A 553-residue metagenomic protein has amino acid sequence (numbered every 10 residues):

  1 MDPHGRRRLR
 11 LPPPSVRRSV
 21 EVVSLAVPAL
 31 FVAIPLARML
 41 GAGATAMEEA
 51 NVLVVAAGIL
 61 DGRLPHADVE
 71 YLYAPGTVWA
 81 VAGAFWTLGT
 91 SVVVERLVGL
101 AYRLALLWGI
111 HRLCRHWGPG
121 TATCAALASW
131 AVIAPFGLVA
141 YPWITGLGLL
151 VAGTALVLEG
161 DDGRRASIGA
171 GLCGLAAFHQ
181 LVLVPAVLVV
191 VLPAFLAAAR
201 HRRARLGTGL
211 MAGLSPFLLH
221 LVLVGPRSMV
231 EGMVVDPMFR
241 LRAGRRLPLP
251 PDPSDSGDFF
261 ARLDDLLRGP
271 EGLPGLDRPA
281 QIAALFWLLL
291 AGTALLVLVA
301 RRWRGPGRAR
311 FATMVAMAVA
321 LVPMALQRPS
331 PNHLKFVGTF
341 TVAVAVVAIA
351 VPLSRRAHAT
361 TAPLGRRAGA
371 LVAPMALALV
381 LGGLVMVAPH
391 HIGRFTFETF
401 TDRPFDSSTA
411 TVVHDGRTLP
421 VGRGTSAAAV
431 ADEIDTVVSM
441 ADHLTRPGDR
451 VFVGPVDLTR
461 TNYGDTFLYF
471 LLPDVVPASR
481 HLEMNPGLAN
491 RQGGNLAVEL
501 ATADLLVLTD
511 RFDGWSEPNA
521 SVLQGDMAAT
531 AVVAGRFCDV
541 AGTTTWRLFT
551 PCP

Functional and structural regions predicted by a protein language model:
M39-A42, V78-W79, V92, R96 (+3 more regions): Aromatic- and kink-enriched transmembrane "portal" helix at the membrane-lumen/periplasm boundary that abuts
L40-V55, H66-G83, T90-V93, P226 (+2 more regions): Extracytoplasmic catalytic/substrate-binding loops of multi-pass membrane glycan-assembly enzymes
Y73, V182-L183, L381-P553: Extracytoplasmic
I110-V132, R308-A312: Transmembrane-helix signature of polytopic, membrane-embedded enzymes that assemble or transfer cell-envelope glycans
R115-H116, L150-I168, T293-G307, I349: Membrane-interface transmembrane helices that cradle and orient dolichyl/undecaprenyl
W130-A134, R165-L181, V187-L192, M211-F217 (+1 more regions): Membrane-interface alpha helices of multi-pass inner-membrane proteins
P185, A320, L326-L377: Hydrophobic/aromatic-rich transmembrane helices and adjacent perimembrane loops
R205-D265, V387-H390: Membrane-lumen/periplasm interface segments of specific transmembrane helices in polyprenyl phosphate-linked
